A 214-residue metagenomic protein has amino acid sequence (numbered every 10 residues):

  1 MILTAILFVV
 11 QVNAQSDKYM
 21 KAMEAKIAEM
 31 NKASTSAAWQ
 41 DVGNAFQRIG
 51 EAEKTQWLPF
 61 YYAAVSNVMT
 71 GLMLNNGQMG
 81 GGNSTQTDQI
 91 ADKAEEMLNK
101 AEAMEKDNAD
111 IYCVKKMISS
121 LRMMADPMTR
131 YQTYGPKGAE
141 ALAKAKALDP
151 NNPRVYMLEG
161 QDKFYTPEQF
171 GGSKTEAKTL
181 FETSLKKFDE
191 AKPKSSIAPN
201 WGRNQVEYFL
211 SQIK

Functional and structural regions predicted by a protein language model:
M1-M20: Bacterial Sec-dependent N-terminal signal peptides
Q15-F60: Start-of-domain marker
A25-G43, S66-K100, M117-E140, Q161-Q205: Short coil/linker segments at helix-helix boundaries
I49, A101, K144-A145, S184: Canonical positions in the second alpha-helix
K54, E105-K106, P150, D189: Short coil turns that delineate tetratricopeptide repeat
Y61, V68, C113-V114, M157-L158: Conserved alpha-helical positions within TPR/SEL1-like repeat arrays
M104-S119, D149: Mid-length scaffold segments of soluble, non-membrane domains
